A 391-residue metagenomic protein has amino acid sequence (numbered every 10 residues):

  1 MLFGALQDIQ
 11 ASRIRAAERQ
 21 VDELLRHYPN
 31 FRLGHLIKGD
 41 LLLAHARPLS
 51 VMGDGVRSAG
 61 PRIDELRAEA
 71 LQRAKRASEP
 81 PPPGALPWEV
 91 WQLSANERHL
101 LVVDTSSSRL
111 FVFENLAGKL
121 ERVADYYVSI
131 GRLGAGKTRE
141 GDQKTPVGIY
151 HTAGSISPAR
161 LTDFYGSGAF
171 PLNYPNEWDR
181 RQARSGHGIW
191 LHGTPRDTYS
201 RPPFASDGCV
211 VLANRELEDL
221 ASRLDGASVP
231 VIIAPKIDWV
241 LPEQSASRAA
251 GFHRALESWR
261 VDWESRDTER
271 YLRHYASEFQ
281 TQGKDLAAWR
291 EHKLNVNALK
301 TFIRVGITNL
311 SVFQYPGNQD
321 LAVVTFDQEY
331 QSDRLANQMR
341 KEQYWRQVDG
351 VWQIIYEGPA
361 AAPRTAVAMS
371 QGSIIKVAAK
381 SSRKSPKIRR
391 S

Functional and structural regions predicted by a protein language model:
M1-E23, H27, R254-S265: Alpha-helical segment of the N-proximal tetratricopeptide repeat
S78-W190, T194-S200: Gly/Pro-biased beta-strand-loop elements
N96, L294-E342: Surface-exposed, charged secondary-structure patches
G154-E257: Exported/periplasmic cell-wall-interacting domains
S265-E278, Q282: Short, well-ordered alpha-helical segments enriched in acidic and aromatic residues
A336-I375, R383, K387: Short beta-strand edge/turn micro-motifs at domain boundaries
